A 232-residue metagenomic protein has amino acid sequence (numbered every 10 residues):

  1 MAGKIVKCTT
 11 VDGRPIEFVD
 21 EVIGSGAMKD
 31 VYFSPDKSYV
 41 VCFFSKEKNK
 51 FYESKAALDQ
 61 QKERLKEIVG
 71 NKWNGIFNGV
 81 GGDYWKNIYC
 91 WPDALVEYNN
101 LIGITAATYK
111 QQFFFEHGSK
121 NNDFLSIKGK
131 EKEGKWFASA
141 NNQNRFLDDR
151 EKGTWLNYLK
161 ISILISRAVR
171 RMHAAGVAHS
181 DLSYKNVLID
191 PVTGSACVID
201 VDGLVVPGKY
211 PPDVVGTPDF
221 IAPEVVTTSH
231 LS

Functional and structural regions predicted by a protein language model:
A2-E53, A57-Q61, L65, G82-C90 (+1 more regions): ATP-binding glycine-rich phosphate-binding loop
V40, T105, V198: Short hydrophobic-acidic sequence motifs that mark active-site Asp/Glu residues
K48, F113, V206-G208: Conserved protein kinase catalytic core
N87-N157: Conserved structural core of kinase catalytic domains
K160-S162, V169-P191: Catalytic-loop of the protein kinase fold
G194-S195: Generic structural signal for coil-to-beta-strand starts
I199-V205: Activation of the activation-loop gatekeeper triad in protein kinase-fold domains
P211-S229: Conserved activation segment of eukaryotic-like protein kinases, specifically the C-terminal portion of the activation
